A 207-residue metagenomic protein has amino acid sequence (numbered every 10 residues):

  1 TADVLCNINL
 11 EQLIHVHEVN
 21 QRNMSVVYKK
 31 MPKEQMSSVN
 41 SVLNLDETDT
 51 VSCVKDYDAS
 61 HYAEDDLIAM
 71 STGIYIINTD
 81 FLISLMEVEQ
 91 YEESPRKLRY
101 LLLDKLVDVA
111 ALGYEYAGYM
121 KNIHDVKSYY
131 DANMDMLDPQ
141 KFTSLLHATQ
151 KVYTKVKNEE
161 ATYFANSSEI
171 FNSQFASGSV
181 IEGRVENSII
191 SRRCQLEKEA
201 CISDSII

Functional and structural regions predicted by a protein language model:
T1-N133: Unchanged
D80, E89-I207: Left-handed beta-helix
